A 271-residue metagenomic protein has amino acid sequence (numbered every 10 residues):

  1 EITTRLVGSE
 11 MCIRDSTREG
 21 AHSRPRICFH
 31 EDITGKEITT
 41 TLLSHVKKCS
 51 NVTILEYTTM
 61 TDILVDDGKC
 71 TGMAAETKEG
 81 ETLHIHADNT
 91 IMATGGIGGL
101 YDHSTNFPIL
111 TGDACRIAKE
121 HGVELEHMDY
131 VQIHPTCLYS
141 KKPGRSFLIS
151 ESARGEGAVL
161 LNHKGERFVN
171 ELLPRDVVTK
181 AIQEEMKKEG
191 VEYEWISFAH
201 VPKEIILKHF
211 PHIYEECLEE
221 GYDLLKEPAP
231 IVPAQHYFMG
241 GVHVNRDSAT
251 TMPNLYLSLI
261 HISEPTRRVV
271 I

Functional and structural regions predicted by a protein language model:
E1-I13, H261-E264, R268-I271: Single conserved hydrophobic/aromatic residue that forms the stacking wall/gate of nucleotide- or nucleobase-binding
S9-E81, H86-N89, A93, C137-K141 (+2 more regions): Conserved redox-cofactor binding core of oxidoreductases
L55-E56, T61-C70, A74-E76, H212-L259: A glycine-rich dinucleotide-binding beta-alpha-beta segment and adjacent secondary-structure elements that constitute
N89, G95, T251-S263: Short FAD-binding loop at a beta-strand-to-alpha-helix junction that anchors the flavin cofactor in diverse
T94-H103: Flavin (primarily FAD) binding-site architecture
N106-G112: A glycine- and small-aliphatic-rich helix-loop capping segment at beta-alpha/alpha-beta transitions that lines
I117, V123-P230, R267-R268: An anion/pyrophosphate-binding glycine-rich loop and adjacent beta-alpha core in soluble alpha-beta enzymes
